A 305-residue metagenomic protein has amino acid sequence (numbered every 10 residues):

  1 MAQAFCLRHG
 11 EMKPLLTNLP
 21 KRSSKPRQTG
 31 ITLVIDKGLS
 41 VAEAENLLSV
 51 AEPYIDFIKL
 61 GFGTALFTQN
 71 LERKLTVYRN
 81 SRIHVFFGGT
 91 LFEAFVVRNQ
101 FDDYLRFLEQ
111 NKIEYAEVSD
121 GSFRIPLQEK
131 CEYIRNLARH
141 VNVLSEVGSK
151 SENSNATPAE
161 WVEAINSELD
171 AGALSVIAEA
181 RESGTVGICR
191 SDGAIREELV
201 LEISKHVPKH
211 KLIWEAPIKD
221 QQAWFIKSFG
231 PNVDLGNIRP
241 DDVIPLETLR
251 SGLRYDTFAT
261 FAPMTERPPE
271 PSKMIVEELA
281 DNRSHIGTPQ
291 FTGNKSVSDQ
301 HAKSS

Functional and structural regions predicted by a protein language model:
A2-V77: Conserved N-terminal beta1-alpha1 strand-loop-helix module at the mouth
R8-N18, L201-S305: C-terminal alpha-helical cap/extension of soluble enzyme domains
Q28-V41, G61-T64, F86-Q100, E146-E160: Active-site mouth loops of central-metabolism enzymes
T29-I35, D56-L60, V85-G89, A116-V118 (+4 more regions): Hydrophobic faces of well-ordered beta-strands that scaffold small-molecule active sites in alpha/beta enzyme cores
E45-P53, T68-R82, D103-K112, E132-H140 (+2 more regions): Acidic (Asp/Glu)-rich catalytic clusters
A65-V77, F95-D102, S122-V141, N155 (+3 more regions): Active-site-adjacent beta->alpha loops and helix N-cap segments on the catalytic face of soluble alpha/beta enzymes
Q100-D103, A156-S167, K219-P231: Catalytic cores of alpha/beta
N111-I188: Conserved anion-binding
